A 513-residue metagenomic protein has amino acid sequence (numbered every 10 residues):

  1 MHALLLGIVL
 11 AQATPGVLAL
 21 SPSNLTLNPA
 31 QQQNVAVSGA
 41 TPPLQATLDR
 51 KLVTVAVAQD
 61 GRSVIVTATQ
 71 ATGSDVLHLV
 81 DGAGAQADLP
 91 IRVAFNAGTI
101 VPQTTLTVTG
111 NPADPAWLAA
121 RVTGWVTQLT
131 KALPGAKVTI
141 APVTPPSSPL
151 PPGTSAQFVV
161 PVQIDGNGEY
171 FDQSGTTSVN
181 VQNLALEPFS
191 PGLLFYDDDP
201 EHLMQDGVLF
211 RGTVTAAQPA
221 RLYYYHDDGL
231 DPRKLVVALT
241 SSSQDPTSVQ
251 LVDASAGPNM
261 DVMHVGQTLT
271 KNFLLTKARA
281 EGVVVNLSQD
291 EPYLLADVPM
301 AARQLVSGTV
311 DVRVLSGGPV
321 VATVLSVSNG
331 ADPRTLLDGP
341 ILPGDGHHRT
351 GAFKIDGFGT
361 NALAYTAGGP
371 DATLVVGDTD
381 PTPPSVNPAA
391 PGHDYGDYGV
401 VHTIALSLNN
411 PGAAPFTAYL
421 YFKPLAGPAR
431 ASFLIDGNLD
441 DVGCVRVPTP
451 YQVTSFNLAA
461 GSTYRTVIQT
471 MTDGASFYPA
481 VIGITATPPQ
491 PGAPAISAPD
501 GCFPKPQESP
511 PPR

Functional and structural regions predicted by a protein language model:
P15-S21, T99-P102: Proline-enriched interdomain boundary motifs that mark the N-terminal boundary and often initiate the first structured
L25-A30, T107-L118, G396: Short, solvent-exposed loop/linker segments at the N-terminal edge of repeated beta-sheet extracellular domains
V37, T72-G84, A156-G166, V310: A short beta-strand micro-motif common to beta-rich folds, especially ectodomain repeats
G39-P42, D49-K51: Short glycine/proline-centered coil/turn motifs in the loop regions of extracellular beta-sandwich domains
R62-S74, V143-P152: Extracellular/luminal low-complexity segments enriched in Ser/Thr/Pro
D81-D88, N167-G175: Short, exposed coil/turn segments at beta-strand boundaries within extracellular/luminal domains
P90-A97, T176-L184: Short beta-strand edge segments in extracellular beta-sheet folds
N111-P112, Q128, A132, P145-P151 (+6 more regions): Long compositionally biased, domain-poor regions of proteins
